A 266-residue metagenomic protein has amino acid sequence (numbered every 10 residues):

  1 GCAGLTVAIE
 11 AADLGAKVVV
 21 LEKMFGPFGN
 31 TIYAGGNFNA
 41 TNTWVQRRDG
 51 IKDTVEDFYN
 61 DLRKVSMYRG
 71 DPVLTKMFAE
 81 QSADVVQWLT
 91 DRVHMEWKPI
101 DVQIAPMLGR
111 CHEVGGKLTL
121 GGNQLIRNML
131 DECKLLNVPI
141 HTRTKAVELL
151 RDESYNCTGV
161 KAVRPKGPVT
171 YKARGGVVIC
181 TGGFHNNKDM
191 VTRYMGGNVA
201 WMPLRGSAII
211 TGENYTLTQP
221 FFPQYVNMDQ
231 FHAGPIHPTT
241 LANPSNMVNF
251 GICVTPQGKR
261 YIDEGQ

Functional and structural regions predicted by a protein language model:
G1-V20: N-terminal Rossmann-like FAD-binding beta1-loop-alpha1 element of flavoenzymes
A8-I9, V86, Y215: Generic hydrophobic/aromatic pocket-lining and core-packing "Φ" positions
K17, K23-P139, R143-K145, C253-V254 (+1 more regions): Conserved N-terminal/central alpha/beta ligand/cofactor-binding core
L21-E22, M228: The conserved SAM/SAH-binding core of class I Rossmann-like methyltransferase domains, concentrating on the hydrophobic
K98, T158, V226, Y261-I262: Generic structural signal for well-ordered beta-strand positions
K117-G175, Y215, F221: Helical element adjacent to the flavin cofactor pocket in flavoenzyme catalytic cores
R164-H237: Glycine-rich loop(s) and the adjacent beta-strand/alpha-helix scaffold that form part
G234-Q266: FAD cofactor-binding and catalytic pocket of flavoenzymes
